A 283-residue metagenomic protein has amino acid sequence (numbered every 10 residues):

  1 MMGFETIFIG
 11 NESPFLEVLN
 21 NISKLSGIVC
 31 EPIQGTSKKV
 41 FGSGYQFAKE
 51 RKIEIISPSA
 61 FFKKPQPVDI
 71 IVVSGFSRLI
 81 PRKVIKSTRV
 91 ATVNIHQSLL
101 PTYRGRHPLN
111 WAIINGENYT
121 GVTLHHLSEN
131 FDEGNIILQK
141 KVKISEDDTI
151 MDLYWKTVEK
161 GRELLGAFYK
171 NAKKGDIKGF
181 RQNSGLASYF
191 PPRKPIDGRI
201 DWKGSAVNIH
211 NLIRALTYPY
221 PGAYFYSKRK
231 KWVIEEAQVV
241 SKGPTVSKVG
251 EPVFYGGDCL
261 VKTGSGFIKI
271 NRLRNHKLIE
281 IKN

Functional and structural regions predicted by a protein language model:
M1-P219, Y224, K230, V253-N283: One-carbon transfer enzymes
F225-R229, V233-E235, S247: Mid-to-C-terminal catalytic/tRNA-binding core of tRNA(Ile)-lysidine synthase
E235-K242, R272-L278: A short, sequence-level motif marking secondary-structure junctions
Q238-D258: A conserved acidic, glycine/proline-rich C-terminal tail/linker
